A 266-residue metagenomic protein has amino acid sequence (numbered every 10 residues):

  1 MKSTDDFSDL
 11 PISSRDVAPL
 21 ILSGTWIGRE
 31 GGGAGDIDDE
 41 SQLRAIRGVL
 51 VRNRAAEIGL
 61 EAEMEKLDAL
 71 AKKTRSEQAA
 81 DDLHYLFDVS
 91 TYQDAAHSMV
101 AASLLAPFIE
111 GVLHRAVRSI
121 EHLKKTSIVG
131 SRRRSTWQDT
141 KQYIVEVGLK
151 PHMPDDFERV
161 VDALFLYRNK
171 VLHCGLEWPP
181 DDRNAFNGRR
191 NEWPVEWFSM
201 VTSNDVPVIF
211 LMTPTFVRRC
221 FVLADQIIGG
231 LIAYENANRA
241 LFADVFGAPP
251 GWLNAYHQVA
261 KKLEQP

Functional and structural regions predicted by a protein language model:
M1-V100, R183, S203-P266: Extended intrinsically disordered or low-complexity regions, especially N/C-terminal cytosolic tails and loops, rather
A96-V112: Extended cationic-aromatic binding surfaces that line active-site or macromolecule-binding grooves and engage
L105, V112, A116, I120 (+3 more regions): Generic structural signal for hydrophobic core residues of well-folded globular domains
P107-L211: Flexible secondary-structure boundary motifs
